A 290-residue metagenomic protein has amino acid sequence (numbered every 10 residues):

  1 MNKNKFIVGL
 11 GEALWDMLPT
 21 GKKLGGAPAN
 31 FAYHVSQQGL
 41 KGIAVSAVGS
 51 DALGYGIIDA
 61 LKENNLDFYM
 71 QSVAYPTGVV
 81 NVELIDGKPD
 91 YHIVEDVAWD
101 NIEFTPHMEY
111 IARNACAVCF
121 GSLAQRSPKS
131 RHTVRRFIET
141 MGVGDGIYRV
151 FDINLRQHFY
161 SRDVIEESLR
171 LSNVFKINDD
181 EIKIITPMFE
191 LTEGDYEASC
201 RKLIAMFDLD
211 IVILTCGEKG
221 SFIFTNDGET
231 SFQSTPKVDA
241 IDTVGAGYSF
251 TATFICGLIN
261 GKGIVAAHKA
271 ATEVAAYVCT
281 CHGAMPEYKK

Functional and structural regions predicted by a protein language model:
M1-K5, E193-K290: Conserved phosphate-binding/catalytic region of the ribokinase-like
M1-L66, V80, A240: Glycine-rich phosphate/adenosyl-contacting loop at the front of the ribokinase-like
F6, K41, Y148, V174 (+1 more regions): Proline-centered loop/turn at the N-terminus of a beta-strand
M17, H92, I185, F224 (+1 more regions): Residues that scaffold the ATP/ADP-binding catalytic core of kinase and kinase-like folds
V35, N178, G247: Short, conserved phosphate/pyrophosphate- and ester-handling motifs at nucleotide-, phospho-/glycolipid
K41-S122, G146: Conserved N-terminal subdomain of the carbohydrate kinase-like
Y110-I111, E167-S168, A205: Structural alpha-helical scaffold elements that stabilize or flank donor/cofactor-binding regions in carbohydrate
A117, S122-K202, K219-S221: Conserved beta-alpha-beta core of the PfkB/ribokinase-like small-molecule kinase fold
